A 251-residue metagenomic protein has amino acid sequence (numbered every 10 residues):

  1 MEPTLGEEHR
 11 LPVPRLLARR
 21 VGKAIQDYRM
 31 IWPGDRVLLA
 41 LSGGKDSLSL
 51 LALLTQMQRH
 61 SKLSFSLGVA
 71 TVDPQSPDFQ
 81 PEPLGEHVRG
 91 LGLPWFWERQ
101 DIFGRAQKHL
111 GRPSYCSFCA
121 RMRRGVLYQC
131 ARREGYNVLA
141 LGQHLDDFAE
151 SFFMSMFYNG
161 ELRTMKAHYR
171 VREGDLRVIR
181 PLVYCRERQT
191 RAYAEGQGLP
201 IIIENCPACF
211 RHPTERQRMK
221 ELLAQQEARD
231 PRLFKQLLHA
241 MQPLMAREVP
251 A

Functional and structural regions predicted by a protein language model:
E2-F152, Y158, R188-G196, E248: ATP-dependent adenylation/nucleotidyltransferase module used to activate substrates
P14, A120, H212-E215, D230 (+1 more regions): Generic structural signal for well-ordered, non-membrane alpha-helical segments in soluble metabolic enzymes
S66-L67, D146-R218, L222-Q225: Catalytic subdomain that performs nucleotidyl-dependent activation
D73-Q75, D101-F103, V171, Y184 (+2 more regions): Short, solvent-exposed coil/turn elements at secondary-structure transition points
H87, F153, E227-P231: Long, contiguous binding/interaction regions
R218, L222-L244: An accessory alpha-helical subdomain
